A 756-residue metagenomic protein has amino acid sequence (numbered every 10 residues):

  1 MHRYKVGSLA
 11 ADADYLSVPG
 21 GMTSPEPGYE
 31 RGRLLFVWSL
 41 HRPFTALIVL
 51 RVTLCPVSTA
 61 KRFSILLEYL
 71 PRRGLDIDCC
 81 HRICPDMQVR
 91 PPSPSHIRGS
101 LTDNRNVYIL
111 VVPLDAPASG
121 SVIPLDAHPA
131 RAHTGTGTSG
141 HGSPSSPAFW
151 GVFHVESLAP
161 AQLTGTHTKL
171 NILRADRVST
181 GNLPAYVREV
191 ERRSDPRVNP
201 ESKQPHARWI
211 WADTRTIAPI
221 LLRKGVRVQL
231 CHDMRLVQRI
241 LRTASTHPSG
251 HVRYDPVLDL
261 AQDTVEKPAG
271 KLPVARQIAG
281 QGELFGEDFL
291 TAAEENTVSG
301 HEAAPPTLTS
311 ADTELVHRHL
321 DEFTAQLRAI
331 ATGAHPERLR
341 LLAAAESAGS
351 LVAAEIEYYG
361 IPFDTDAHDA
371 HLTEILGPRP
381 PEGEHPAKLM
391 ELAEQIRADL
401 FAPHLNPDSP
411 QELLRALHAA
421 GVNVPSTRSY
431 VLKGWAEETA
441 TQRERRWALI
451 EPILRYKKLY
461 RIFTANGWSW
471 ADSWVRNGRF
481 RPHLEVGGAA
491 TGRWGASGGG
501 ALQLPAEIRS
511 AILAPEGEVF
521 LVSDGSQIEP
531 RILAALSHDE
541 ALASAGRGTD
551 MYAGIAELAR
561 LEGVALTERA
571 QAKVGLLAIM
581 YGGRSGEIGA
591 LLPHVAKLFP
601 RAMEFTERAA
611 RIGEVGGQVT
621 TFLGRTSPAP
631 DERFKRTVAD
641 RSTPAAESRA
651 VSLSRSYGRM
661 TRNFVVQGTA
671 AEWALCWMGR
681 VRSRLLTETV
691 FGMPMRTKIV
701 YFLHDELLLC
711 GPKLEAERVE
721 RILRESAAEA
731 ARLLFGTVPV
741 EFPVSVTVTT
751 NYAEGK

Functional and structural regions predicted by a protein language model:
C55, C79-C80, C84: Cysteine-centered motifs
P85-S93, I97-S100, N104-L158, Q162 (+12 more regions): Conserved "right-hand" nucleotidyltransferase catalytic core of DNA-directed polymerases
Y108-I109, P113, G120, D126-H128 (+3 more regions): Conserved DEDDh/DEDDy metal-dependent 3′-5′ exonuclease domain
D255, H483-G563: Function-dense linear segments that define catalytic or interfacial modules in macromolecule-processing proteins
Y358, E557-F702, L708-K713, E741 (+1 more regions): Conserved catalytic core of nucleic-acid polymerases
Y359, E374-N406, L598-F605, L714-K756: Polymerase palm active-site segment centered on the conserved acidic dipeptide of motif C
